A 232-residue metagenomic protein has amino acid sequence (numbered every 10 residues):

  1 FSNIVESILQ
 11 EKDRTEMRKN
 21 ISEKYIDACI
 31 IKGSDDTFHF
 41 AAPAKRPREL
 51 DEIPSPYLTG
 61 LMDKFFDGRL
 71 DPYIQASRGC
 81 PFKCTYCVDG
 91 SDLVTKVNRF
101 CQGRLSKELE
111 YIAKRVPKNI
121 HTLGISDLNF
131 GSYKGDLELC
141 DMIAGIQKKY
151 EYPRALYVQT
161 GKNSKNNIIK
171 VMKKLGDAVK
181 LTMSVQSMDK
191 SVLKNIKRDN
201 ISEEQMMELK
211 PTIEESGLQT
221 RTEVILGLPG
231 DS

Functional and structural regions predicted by a protein language model:
F1-K45: Glycine-rich beta-alpha loop elements in corrinoid/cobalamin-binding modules across cobalamin-dependent enzymes
I21, K45-R46, V97, G135: Generic detector of ordered secondary-structure context
A44-P47, I74: Walker A/P-loop phosphate-binding element recognition
D51-S216, L226-L228: Radical SAM [4Fe-4S] cluster-binding motif and immediate context
D231: Catalytic palm subdomain of template-directed nucleic-acid polymerases, centered on the conserved carboxylate motif
